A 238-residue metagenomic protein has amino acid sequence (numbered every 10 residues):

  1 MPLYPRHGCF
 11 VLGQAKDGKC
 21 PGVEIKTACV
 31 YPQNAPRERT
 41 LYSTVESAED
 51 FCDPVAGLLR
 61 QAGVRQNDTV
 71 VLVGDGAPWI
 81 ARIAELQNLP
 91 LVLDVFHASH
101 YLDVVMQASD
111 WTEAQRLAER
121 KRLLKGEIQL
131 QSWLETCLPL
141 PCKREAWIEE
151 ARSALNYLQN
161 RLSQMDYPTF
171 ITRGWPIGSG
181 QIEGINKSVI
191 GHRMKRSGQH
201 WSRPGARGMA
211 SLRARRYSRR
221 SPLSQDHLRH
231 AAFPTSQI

Functional and structural regions predicted by a protein language model:
M1-I238: Catalytic center-proximal scaffold of phosphoryl-transfer enzymes
